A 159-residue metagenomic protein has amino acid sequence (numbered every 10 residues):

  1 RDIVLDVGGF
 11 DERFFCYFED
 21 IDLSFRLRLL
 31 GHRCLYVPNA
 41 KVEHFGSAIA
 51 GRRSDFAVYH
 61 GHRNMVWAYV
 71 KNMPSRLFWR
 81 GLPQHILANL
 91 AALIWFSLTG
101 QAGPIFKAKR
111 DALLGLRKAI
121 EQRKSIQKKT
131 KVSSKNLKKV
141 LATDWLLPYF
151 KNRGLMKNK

Functional and structural regions predicted by a protein language model:
R1-K41: A short, conserved alpha-helix in the catalytic core of glycosyltransferases
V4-G8, H32, A48-G51, Q127 (+3 more regions): Homeobox/homeodomain signature
G9, G100, A108, R153-G154: Glycine-centered flexibility motif
R13, Y17, F45, R52-R53 (+4 more regions): Surface-exposed loop/turn and secondary-structure junction residues enriched for glycine/proline
E19, L82-I86, K129: Short, conserved alpha-helical segments within structured domains
L30-K124: Active-site-adjacent helix/loop segment of glycosyltransferases that harbors family-specific signature motifs
R110-K159: Membrane-interface aromatic/basic loop that binds lipid-linked glycans or pyrophosphate carriers, typified by
